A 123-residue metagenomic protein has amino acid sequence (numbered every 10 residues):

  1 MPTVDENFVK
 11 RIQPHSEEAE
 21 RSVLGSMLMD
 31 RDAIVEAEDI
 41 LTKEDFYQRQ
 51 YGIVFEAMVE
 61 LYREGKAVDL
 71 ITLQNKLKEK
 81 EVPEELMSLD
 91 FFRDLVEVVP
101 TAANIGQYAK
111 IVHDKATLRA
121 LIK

Functional and structural regions predicted by a protein language model:
M1-T117: Noncatalytic partner-interaction/assembly domains of nucleic-acid and motor enzyme complexes, especially the accessory
A120-K123: A short N-terminal interaction module
